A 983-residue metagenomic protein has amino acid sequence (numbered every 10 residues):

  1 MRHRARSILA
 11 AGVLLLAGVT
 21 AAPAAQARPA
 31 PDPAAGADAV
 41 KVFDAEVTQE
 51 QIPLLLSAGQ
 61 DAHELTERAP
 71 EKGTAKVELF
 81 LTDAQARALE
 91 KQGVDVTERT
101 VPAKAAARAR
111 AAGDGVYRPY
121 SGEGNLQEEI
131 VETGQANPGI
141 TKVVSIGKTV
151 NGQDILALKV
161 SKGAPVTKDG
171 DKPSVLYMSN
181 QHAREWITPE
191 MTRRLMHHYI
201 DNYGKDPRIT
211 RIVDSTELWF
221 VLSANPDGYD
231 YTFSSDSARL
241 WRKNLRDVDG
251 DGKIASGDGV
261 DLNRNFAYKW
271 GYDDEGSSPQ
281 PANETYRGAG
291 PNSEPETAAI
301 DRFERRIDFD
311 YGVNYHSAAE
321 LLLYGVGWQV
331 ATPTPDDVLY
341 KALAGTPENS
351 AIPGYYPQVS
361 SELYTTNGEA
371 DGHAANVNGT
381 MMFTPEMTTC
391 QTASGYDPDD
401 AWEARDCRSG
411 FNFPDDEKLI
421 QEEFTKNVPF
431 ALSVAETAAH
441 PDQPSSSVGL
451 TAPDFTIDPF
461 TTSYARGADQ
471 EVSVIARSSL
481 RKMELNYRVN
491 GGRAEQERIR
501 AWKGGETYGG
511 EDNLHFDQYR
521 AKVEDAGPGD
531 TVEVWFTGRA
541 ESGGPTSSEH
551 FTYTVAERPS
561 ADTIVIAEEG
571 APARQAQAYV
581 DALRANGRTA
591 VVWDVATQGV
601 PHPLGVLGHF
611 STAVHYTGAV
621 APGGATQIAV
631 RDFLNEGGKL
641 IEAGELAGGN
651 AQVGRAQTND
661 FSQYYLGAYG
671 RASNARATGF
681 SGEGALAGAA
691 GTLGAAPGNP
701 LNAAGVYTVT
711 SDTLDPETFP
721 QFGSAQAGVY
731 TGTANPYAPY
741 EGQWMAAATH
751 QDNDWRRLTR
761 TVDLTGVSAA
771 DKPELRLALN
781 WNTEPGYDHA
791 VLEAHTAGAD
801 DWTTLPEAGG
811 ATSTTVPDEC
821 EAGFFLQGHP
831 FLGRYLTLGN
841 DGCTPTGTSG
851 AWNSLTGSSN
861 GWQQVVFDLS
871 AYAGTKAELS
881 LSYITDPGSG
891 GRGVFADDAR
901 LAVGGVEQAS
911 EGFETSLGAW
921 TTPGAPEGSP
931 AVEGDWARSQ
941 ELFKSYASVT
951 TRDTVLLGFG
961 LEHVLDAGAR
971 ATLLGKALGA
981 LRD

Functional and structural regions predicted by a protein language model:
P31-A35, I564-I566, A571-N659, Y872-G874: Helical hinge/lid and interdomain linker segments adjacent to catalytic or ligand-binding clefts that mediate domain
F233-K243, D249-G250, A255-T451: Metallocarboxypeptidase
A299, I420-A439, A540, A556-D562 (+3 more regions): Extracellular ligand-binding/catalytic regions of CAZymes and related secreted enzymes and adhesion modules
V434-I566, P572-V592, T759-A778, H789-R834 (+2 more regions): Glycan-association/targeting regions that enable binding to alpha-glucans and other polysaccharides
H615, A619-T710, Q751, A969: A glycine-rich, often tryptophan-bearing local segment used as a flexible ligand/cofactor-contacting loop or short
G670, G688-R756, T803-Q863, G912-S945: Extracellular glycan-recognition surfaces and repeat-rich motifs
D771-W781, A790, A794, K876-T885 (+2 more regions): Extracellular beta-strand-rich recognition modules
Y787-H789, N860, T885-V903, A967-A971: Extracellular carbohydrate recognition
